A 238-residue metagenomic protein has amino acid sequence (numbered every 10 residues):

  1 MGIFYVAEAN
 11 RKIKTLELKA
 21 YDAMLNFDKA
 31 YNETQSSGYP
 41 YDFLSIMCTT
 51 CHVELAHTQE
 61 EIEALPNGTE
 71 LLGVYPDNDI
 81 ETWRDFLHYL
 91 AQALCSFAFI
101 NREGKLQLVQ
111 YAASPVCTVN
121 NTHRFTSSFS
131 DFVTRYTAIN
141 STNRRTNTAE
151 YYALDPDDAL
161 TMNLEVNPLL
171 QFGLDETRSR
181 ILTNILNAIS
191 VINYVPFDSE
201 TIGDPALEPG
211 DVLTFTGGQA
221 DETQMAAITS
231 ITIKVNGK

Functional and structural regions predicted by a protein language model:
M1, S37, N67, L72 (+4 more regions): Feature targets compositionally biased, intrinsically disordered low-complexity regions with long contiguous runs
M1-A20, F99-I100, D211-G237: Short beta-strand and beta-hairpin "edge-sheet" elements
G2-A7, P40-L44, E165-Q171, L182-N184: Short, mixed-charge, low-aromatic patches
N10-D131, D175-E176: Charged- and aromatic-enriched interaction segments used to assemble and dock large macromolecular complexes
N26-D28, L207, N236: Residue-level signal for secondary-structure boundary sites
D85-H88, Q92-I185, I192-S230: Acidic, small/polar-enriched beta strand-loop surface segments
